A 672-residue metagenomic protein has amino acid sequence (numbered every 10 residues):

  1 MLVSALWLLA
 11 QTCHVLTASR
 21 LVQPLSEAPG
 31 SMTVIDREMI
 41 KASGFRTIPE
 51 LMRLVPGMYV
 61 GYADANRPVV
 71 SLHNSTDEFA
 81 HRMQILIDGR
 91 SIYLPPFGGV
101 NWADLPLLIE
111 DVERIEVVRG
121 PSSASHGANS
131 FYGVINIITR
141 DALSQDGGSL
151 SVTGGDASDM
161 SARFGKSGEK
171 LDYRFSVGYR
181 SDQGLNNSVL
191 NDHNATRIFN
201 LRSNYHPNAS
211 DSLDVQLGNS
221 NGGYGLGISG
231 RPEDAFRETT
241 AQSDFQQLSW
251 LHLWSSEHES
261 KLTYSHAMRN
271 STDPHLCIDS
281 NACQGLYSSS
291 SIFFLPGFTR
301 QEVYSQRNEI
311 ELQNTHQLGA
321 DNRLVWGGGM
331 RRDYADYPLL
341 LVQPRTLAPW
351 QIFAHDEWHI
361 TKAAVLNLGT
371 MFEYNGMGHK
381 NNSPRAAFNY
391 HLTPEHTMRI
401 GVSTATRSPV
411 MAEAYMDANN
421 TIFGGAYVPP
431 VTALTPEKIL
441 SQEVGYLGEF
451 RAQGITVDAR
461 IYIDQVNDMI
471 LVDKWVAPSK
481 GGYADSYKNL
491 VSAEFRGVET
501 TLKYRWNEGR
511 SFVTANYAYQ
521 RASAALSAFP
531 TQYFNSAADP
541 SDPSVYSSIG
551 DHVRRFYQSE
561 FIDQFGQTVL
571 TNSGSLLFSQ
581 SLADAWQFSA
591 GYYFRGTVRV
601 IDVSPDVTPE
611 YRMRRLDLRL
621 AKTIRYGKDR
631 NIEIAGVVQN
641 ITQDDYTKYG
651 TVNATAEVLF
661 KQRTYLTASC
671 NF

Functional and structural regions predicted by a protein language model:
C13, T17, P24, M32 (+1 more regions): Extracytoplasmic beta-strand/coil segments of soluble accessory domains associated with Gram-negative outer-membrane
S91-R119: Short acidic/polar hinge/loop motifs at secondary-structure boundaries that mediate gating or recognition
S123-A124, N136, S144-Q145, R163-Q242 (+2 more regions): Periplasmic-side early beta-strands and strand-to-turn transitions of outer-membrane beta-barrels
G165, N204-H206, I400, F512-V513 (+1 more regions): Conserved C-terminal beta-signal and adjacent last beta-strands/turns of outer-membrane beta-barrel proteins
L171, E259-D273, H391, R399 (+6 more regions): Membrane-embedded beta-barrel scaffold of Gram-negative outer-membrane proteins
H206-S220, T240-K380, N389-T393, D458-I461 (+3 more regions): Face-selective signature of the C-terminal outer-membrane beta-barrel domain
N208, G319-D321, V342-N467, S579: Structural signature of Gram-negative outer-membrane beta-barrels, strongest in the C-terminal barrel of TonB-dependent
A320, V325, H359-A363, I461-Q465 (+1 more regions): Gram-negative outer-membrane beta-barrel transporters
